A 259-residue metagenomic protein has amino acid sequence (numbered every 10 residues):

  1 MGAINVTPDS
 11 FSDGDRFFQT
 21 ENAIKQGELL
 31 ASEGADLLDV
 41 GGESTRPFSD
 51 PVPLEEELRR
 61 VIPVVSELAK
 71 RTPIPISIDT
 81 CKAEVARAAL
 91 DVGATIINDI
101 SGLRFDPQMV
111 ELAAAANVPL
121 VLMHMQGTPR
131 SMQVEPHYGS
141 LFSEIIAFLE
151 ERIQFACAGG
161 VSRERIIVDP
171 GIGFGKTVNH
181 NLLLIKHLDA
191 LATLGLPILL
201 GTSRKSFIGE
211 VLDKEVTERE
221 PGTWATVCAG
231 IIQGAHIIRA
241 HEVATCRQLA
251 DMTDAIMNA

Functional and structural regions predicted by a protein language model:
M1: Glycine-rich phosphate/adenosyl-contacting loop at the front of the ribokinase-like
F11-Q26, T45-P75, T80-E84, L90-D91 (+2 more regions): Active-site-adjacent loop and "lid" segments of alpha/beta metabolic enzymes
K25-G41, G234: Catalytic domains of carbohydrate-active enzymes, especially glycoside hydrolases
S162-R165: Short acidic capping loops at alpha-helix termini that bridge into adjacent secondary structure
